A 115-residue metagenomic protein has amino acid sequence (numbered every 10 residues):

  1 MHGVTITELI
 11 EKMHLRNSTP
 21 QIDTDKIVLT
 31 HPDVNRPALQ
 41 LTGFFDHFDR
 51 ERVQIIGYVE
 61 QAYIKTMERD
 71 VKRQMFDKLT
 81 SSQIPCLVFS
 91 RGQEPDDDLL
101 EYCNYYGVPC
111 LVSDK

Functional and structural regions predicted by a protein language model:
M1-T80: Gly/Thr-rich phosphate-binding loop signature of adenosyl cofactor/nucleotide-binding cores
P85: Short acidic/polar active-site loop segments enriched in Thr and Asp
G92: Acidic-aromatic/histidine active-site loop/patch
P95-L99: Short, well-ordered alpha-helical microsegments
Y106-K115: Long, charge-dense
